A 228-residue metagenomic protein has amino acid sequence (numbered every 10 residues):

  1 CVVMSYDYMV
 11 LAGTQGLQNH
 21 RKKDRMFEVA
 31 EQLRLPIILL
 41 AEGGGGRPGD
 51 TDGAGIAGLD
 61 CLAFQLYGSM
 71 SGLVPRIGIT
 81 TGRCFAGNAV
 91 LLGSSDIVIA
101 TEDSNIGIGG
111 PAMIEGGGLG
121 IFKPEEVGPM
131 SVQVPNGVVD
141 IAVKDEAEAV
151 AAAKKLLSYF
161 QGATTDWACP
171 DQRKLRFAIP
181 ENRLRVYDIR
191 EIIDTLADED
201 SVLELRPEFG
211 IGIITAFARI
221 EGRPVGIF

Functional and structural regions predicted by a protein language model:
C1, D7, L11-A12, M130-P135 (+1 more regions): Intrinsically disordered, low-complexity segments enriched in small/flexible residues
C1-D7, K22-G49, F217-F228: A structural preference for short, pocket-lining loop segments at secondary-structure junctions
L11-Q18, D50-I56: Flexible beta-alpha connector loops of hexameric P-loop NTPases
L17, R21-D24, E28, G68 (+3 more regions): Solvent-exposed alpha-helical segments within well-ordered globular domains of core cellular machineries
N19-H20, D60, P207: A conditional alpha-helix N-cap/helix-loop micro-motif detector
L35, L91, M113, P180-R183: Bulky hydrophobic/aromatic packing residues
L35-P36, F64-L66, V74-P75, I211-T215 (+1 more regions): Short glycine-rich loop/turn motifs
A41-T165: Conserved catalytic cores of soluble enzyme domains, especially glycine-rich substrate-binding beta-alpha loops
